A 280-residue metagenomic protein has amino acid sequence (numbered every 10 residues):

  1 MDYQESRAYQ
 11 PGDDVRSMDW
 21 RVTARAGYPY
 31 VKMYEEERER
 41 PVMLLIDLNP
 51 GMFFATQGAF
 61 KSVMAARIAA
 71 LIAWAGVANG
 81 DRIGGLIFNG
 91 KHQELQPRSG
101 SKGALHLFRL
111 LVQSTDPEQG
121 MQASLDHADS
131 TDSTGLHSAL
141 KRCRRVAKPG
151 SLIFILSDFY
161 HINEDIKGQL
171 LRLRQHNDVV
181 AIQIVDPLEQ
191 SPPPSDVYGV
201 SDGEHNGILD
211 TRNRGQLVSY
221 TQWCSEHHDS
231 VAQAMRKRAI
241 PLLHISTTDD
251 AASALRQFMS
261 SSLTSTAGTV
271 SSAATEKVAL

Functional and structural regions predicted by a protein language model:
M1-Y9: Intrinsically disordered, low-complexity, positively charged segments
A8-D13, V22, V31-R67, W74-L280: Exposed, interaction-prone extracellular/peripheral surfaces
R16-A26: N-terminal low-complexity, intrinsically disordered segments
